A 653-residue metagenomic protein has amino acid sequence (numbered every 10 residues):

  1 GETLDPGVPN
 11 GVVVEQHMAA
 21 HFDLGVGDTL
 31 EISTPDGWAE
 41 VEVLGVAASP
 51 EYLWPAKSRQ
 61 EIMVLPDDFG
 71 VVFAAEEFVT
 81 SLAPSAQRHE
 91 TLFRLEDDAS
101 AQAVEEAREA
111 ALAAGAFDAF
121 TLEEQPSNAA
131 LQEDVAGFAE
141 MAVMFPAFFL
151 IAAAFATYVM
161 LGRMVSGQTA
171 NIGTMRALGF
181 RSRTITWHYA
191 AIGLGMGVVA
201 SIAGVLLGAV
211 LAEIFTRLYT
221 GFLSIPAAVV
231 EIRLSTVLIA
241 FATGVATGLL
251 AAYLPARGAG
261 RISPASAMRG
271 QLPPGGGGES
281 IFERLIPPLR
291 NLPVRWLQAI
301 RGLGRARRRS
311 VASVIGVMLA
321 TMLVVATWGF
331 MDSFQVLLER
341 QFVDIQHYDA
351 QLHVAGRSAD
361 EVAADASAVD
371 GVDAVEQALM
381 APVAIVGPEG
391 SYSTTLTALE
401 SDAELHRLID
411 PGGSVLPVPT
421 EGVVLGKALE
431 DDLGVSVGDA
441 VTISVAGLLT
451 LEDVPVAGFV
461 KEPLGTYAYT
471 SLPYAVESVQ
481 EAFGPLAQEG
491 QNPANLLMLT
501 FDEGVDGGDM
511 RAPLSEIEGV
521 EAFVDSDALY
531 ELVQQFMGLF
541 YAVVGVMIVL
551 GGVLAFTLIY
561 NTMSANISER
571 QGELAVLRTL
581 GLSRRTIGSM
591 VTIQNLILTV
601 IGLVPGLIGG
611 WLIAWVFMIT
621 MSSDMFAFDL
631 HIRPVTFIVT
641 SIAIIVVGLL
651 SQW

Functional and structural regions predicted by a protein language model:
G1-I151, R163-S166, S182-R183, Q341-F342 (+5 more regions): Membrane transport/envelope proteins' first extracytoplasmic loop
E124-S127, D134, R183-W187, A191 (+7 more regions): Alpha-helical membrane-protein architecture signal
F155-G197, T557-T599: Interfacial "coupling" helices/loops that link adjacent transmembrane helices in transporter permeases
A156-S166, A170, L194-I225, S235-R261 (+4 more regions): Small-residue-rich transmembrane alpha-helices
M164, R181, A190, L194 (+3 more regions): N-terminal Sec/SRP start-transfer signal
R261-E279: Short cytosolic juxtamembrane segments of multi-pass membrane proteins
P293-T420, V424-A428, S436-D439, L532 (+1 more regions): Juxtamembrane segments of multi-pass membrane proteins
